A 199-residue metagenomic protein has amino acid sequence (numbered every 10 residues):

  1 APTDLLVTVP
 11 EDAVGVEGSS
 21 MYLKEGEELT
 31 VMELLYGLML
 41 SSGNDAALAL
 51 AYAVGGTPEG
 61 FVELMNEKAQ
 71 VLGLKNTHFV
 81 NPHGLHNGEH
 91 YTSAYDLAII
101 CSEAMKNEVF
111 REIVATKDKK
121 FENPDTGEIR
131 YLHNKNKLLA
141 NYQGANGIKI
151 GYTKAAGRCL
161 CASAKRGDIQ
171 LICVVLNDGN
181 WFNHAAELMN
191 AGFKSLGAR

Functional and structural regions predicted by a protein language model:
A1-Y95, A104-M105: Active-site-adjacent loops and short helices of periplasmic peptidoglycan-processing enzymes
L74-K75, H86-Y91, Y95-R199: Domain-terminus/edge residues, biased toward the C-terminal soluble/receptor-binding domains of extracytoplasmic
